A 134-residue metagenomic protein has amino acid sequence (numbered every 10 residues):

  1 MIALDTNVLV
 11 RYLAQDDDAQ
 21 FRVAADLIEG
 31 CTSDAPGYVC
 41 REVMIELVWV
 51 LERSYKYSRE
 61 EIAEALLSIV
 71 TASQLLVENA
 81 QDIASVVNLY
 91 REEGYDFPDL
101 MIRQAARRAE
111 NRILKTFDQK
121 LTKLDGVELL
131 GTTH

Functional and structural regions predicted by a protein language model:
M1, R103-Q104, R108-H134: Acidic, PIN/NYN-like endoribonuclease modules and their adjacent C-terminal/linker elements
M1-V39, S54-E60, L67, T132-H134: Short, well-structured N-terminal submotif of metal-dependent ribonuclease cores
L4, Y38-V39, V77, F97 (+1 more regions): Short beta-strand scaffold positions
L9, M44, L121-T122: A generic structural signal for short hydrophobic patches within well-formed alpha-helices
R11-L13, V50, L124: Residues that scaffold the ATP/ADP-binding catalytic core of kinase and kinase-like folds
S33-D34, A72, L124: Structured helix-beta-strand junction loops
V48-W49, V87: Amphipathic alpha-helical segments within well-ordered protein domains
Q74-I113: Active-site neighborhoods of divalent-metal-dependent phosphate/nucleic-acid chemistry enzymes
